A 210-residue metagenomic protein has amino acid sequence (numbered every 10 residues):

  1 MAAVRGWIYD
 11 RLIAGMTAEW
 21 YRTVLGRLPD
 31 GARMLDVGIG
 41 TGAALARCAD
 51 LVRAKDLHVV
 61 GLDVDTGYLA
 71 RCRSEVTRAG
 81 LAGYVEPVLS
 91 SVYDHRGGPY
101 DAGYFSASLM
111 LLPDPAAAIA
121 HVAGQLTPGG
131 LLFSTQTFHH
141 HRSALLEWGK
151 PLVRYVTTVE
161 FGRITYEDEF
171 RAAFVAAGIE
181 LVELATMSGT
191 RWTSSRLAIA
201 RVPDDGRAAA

Functional and structural regions predicted by a protein language model:
A2-M16: Class I SAM-dependent methyltransferase Rossmann-like catalytic core, especially the SAM/SAH-binding loop
G15-G31: Conserved alpha-helix/loop element of class I SAM-dependent methyltransferases that forms part of the SAM/SAH-binding
A32-G40: Conserved class I S-adenosyl-L-methionine
T41-Y93: Class I SAM-dependent methyltransferase SAM/SAH-binding core
Y93-G103: A short acidic, Gly/Pro-enriched loop at the edge of an enzyme's catalytic core that lines a small-molecule cofactor
A102-D114: A short SAM/SAH-binding and catalytic strip from SAM-dependent methyltransferases
A117-P128: A short glycine-rich, Lys/Arg-flanked "PGG" loop and its adjoining helix->strand segment in the class I
T135-T190: C-terminal alpha-helical "lid/dimerization" subdomain adjacent to the S-adenosyl-L-methionine
